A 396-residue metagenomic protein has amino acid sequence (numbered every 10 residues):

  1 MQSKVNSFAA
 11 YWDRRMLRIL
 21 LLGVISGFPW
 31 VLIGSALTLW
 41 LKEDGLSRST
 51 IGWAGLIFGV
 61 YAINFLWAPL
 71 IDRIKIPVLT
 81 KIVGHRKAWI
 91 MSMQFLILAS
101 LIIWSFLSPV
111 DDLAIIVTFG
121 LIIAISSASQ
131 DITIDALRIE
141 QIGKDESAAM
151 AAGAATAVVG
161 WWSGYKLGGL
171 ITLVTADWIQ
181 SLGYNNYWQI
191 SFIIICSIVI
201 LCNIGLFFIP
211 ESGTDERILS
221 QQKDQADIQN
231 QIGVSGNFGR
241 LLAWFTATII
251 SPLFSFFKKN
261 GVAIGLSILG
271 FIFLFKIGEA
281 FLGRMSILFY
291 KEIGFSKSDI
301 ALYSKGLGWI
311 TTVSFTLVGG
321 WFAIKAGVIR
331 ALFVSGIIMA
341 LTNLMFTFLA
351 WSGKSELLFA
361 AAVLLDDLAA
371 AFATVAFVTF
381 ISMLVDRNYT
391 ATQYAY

Functional and structural regions predicted by a protein language model:
M1-D13, S105-V117, S129, Q141-F281 (+1 more regions): Intracellular loop-helix junctions on the cytosolic face of multi-pass helical membrane proteins
Q2-Y61, I264-F271, F275-F289, I293 (+1 more regions): Helix-loop boundary and gating motifs at the non-cytosolic
I19, G23, G27, F119-A124 (+5 more regions): Helical-face signature of the major facilitator-like transporter fold
N64-I82, A176, S314-F333: Helix-to-loop junctions at the C-terminal end of transmembrane segments in multipass secondary transporters
P77, A88-D111, I337-K354: C-terminal ends and interior cores of transmembrane alpha-helices in multi-pass membrane transporters/permeases
A88-I90, S191, V328-V334: Juxtamembrane helix-start motifs in multi-pass secondary transporters
S129-G143, A371-T392: Intracellular juxtamembrane helix-capping segments at the cytosolic ends of symmetry-related transmembrane helices
R330-F380: C-terminal transmembrane helical hairpin of 12-TM major facilitator-type secondary transporters
